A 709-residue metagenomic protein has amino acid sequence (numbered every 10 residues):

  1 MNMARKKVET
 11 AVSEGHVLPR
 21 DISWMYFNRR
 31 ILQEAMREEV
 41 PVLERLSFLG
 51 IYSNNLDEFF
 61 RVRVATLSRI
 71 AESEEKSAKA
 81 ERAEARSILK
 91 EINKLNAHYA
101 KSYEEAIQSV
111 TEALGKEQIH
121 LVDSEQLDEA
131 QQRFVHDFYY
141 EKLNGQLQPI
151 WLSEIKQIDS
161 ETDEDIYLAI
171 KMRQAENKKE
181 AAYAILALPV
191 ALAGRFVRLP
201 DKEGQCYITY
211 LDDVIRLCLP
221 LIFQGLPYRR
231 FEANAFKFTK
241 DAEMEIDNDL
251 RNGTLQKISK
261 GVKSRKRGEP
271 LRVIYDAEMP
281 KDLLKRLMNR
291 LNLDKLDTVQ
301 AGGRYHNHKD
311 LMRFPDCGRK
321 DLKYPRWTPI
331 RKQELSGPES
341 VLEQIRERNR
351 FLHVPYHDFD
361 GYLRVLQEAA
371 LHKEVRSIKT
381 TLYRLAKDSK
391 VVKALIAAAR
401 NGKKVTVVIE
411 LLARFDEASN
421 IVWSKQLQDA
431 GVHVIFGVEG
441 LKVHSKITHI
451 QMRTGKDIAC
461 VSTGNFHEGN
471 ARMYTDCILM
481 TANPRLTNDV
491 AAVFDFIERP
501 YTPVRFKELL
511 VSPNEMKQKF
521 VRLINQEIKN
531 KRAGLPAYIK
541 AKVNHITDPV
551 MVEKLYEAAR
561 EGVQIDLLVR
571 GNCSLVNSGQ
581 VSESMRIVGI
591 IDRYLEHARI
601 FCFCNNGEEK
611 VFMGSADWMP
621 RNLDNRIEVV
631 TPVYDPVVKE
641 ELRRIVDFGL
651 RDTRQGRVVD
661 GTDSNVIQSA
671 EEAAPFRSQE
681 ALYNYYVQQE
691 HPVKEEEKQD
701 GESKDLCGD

Functional and structural regions predicted by a protein language model:
M1-I539, E557, E561, G571-D709: N-terminal localization/anchoring segments of enzymes in phospholipid and broader phosphate metabolism
P549-Y556: Glycine/threonine-rich ATP-lid/beta-loop region of ATP-binding domains
